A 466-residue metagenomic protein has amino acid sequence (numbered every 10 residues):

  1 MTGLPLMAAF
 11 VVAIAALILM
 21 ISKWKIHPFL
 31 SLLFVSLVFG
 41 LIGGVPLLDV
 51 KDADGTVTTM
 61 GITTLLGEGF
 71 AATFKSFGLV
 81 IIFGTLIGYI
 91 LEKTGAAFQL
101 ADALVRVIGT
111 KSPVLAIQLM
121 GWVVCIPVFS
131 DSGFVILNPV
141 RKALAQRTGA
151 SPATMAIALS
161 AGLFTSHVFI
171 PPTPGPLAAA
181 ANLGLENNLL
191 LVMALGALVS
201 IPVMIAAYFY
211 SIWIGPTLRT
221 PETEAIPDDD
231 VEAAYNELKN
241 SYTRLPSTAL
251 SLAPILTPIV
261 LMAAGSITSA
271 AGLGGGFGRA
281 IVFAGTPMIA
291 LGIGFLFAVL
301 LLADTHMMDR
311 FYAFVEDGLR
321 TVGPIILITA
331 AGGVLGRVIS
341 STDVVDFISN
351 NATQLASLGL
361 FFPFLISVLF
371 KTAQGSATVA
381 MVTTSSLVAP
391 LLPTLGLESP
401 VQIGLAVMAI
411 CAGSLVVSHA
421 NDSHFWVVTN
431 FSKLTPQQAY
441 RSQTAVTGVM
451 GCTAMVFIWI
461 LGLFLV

Functional and structural regions predicted by a protein language model:
T2-M7, A194-A313, V466: Long, contiguous bundles of hydrophobic transmembrane helices that form the permeation core of multi-pass
T2-T85, Q99-A103, V107, L261-A331 (+1 more regions): Hydrophobic transmembrane alpha-helices of multi-pass solute/ion transporters
L4-A8, A71-G78, L104-L119, R147-M155 (+4 more regions): Membrane-interfacial loop-to-helix junctions in multi-pass transporters
A9-S22, L33-G43, I81-G88, G121-V124 (+7 more regions): Hydrophobic core segments of alpha-helical transmembrane domains in multi-pass membrane transport and ion-translocation
G78-G84, V107-V140, I326-G332, L355-L395 (+1 more regions): Hydrophobic alpha-helical transmembrane segments of multi-pass integral membrane proteins, predominantly secondary
T85, Q99-D102, S132-L144, T173-G184 (+3 more regions): Re-entrant/interfacial helical elements at transmembrane boundaries that shape and gate the permeation pathway
T110-I126, T148-V168, N188-I201, T217 (+2 more regions): Alpha-helical transmembrane segments of multi-pass membrane proteins
A143-T257, H424-F457, L461: Membrane-core helix-loop-helix motifs of multi-pass transport proteins
